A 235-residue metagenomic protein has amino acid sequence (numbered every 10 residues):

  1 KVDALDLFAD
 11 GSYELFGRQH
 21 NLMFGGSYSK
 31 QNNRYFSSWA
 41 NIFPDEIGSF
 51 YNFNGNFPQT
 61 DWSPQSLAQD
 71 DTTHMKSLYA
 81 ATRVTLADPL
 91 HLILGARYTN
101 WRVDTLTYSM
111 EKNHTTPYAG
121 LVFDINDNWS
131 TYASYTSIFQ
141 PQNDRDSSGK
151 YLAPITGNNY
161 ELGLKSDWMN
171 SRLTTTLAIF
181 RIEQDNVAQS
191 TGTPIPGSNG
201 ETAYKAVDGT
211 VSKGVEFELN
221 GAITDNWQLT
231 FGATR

Functional and structural regions predicted by a protein language model:
K1-V2, T107: Small-side-chain secondary-structure face that scaffolds active or pore-lining regions
A4, T116, N159, T202 (+1 more regions): Short coil/loop residues immediately preceding or within conserved phosphate-binding loops of NTP-utilizing enzyme
L5-S12, E161-L164: Short, well-ordered amphipathic alpha-helices
S12-F43: Internal hydrophobic scaffold segments of catalytic domains
Q19-Q31, L67-Q184, A222-T224: Structural signature of Gram-negative outer-membrane beta-barrels, strongest in the C-terminal barrel of TonB-dependent
F36-A68, Q189-A206: Surface-exposed loop/turn segments flanking beta-strands in extracellular/periplasmic regions
A87-P89, K205-R235: Gram-negative outer-membrane beta-barrel transporters
